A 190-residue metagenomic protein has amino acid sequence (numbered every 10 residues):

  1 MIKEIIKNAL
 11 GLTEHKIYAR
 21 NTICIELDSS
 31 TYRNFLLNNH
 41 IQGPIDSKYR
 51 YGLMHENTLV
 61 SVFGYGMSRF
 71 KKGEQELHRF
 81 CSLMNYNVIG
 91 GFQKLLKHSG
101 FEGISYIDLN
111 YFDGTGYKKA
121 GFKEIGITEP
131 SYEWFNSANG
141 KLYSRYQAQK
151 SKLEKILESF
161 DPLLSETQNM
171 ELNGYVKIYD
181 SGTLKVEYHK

Functional and structural regions predicted by a protein language model:
M1-I23: Basic, glycine-rich
E4-N8, F35, K94-H98: Alpha-helical elements of Rossmann-like donor-binding domains used by nucleotide-donor carbohydrate transfer enzymes
R20, D28-D46: Short, basic/aromatic recognition patches
E26, S47, M54-H55, S61-N173: Acyl-donor binding region in acyl/amide transferases
K48-R50, S181-K185: Short hydrophobic/aromatic beta-strand or adjacent loop that forms the aromatic wall/cage of a ligand/substrate-binding
M170, Y179-S181: Class I (Rossmann-like) S-adenosyl-L-methionine-dependent methyltransferase catalytic domain, capturing the SAM-binding
E187-K190: Short beta-strand-to-coil "C-cap" segments at the C-terminal boundary of structured domains/repeats, marking
